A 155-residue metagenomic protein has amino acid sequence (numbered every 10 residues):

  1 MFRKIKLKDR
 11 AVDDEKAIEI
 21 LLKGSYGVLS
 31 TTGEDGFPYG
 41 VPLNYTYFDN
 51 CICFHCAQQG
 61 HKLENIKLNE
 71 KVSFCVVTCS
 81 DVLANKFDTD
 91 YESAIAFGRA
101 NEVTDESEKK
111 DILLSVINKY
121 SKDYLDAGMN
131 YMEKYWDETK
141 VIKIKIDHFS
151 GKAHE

Functional and structural regions predicted by a protein language model:
M1-K23: Extreme N-terminal tail/first-helix region
F2-D9, D81-E155: Charged, gly/pro-rich active-site loop segments
I20-L21, N65-I66, V116: A generic structural signal for nonpolar/aromatic side chains embedded in well-ordered alpha-helices
L21-L22, Q58-H61, K143: N-acyltransferase acceptor-side catalytic subdomain
L22-G24, F37-P38, K86-F87, D137: Short solvent-exposed loop/turn micro-motifs enriched in small/polar/acidic residues
G24-Q58, F74-C75: Short beta-strand segments
H61-T89: Helix-adjacent hinge/juxtasegments
